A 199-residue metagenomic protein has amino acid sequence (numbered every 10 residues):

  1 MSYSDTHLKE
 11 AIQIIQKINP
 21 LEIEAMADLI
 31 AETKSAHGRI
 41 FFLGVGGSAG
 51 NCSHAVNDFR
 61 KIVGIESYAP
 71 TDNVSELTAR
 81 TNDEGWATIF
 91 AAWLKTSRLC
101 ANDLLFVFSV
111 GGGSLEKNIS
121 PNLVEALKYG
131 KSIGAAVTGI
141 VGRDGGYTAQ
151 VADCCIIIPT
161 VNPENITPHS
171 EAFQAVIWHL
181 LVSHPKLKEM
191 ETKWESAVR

Functional and structural regions predicted by a protein language model:
M1-I18: Generic N-terminal amphipathic, Lys/Arg-enriched alpha-helix
I18-A36: A short, well-structured juxtamembrane/interface segment
A31-L104: Glycine-rich, small/polar surface segments that engage phosphate groups of diverse ligands
V45-G50, G112-S114, G145: Gly/Ser/Thr-rich loops at beta-strand to alpha-helix junctions that form or flank small-molecule/cofactor-binding
G113-L123: Glycine/threonine-rich flexible loop motifs
S132, V141-W194, V198-R199: Short alpha-helices
